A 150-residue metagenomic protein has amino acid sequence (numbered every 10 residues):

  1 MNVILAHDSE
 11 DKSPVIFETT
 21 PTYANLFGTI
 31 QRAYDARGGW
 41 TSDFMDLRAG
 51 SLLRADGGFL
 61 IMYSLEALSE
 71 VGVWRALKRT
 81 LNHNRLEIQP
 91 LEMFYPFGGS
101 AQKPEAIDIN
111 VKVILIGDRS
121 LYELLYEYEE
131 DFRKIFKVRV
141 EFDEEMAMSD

Functional and structural regions predicted by a protein language model:
M1-E127, D131-S149: Conserved ASCE/P-loop NTPase catalytic core
